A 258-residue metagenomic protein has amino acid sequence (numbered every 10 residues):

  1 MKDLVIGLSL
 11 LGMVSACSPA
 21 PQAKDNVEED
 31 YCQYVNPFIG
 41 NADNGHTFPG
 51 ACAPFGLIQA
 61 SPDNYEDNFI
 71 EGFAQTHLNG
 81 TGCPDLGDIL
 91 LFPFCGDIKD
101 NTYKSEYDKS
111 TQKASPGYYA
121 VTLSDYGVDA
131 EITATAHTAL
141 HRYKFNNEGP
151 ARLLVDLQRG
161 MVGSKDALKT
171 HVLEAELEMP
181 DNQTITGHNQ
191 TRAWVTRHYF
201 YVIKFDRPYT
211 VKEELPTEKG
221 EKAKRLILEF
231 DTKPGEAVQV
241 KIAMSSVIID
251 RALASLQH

Functional and structural regions predicted by a protein language model:
M1-L8: Sec-dependent signal peptide recognition, specifically the positively charged N-region followed immediately by
L11-G12: Repetitive helical segments and hydrophobic/amphipathic motifs
S15-A16: C-terminal motif of bacterial Sec signal peptides marking the signal peptidase cleavage site
P19-Q22: Extended, charged interaction scaffolds in large complex subunits
K24-H258: Accessory carbohydrate-recognition regions in carbohydrate-active enzymes
